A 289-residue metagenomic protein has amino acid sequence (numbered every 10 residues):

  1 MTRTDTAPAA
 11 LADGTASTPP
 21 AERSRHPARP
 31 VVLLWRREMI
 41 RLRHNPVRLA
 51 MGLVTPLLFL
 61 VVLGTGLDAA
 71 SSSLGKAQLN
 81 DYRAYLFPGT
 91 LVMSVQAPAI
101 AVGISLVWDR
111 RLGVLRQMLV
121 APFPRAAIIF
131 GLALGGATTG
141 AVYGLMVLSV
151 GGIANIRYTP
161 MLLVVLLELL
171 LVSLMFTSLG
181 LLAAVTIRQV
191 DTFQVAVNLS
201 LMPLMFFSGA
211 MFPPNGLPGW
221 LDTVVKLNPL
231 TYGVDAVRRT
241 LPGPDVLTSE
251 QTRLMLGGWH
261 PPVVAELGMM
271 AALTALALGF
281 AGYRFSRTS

Functional and structural regions predicted by a protein language model:
M1-T18: Short, non-transmembrane cytosolic segments of multipass membrane proteins
T2-D5, A28-L33, F212-L254, V264: Short hydrophobic, aromatic-rich alpha-helical segments embedded in or entering the lipid bilayer of multi-pass
R3-T4, P19-L33, R37-L112, G140 (+4 more regions): Transmembrane helix-boundary elements of multi-pass transport/secretion proteins, especially ABC-type permease modules
L33, R37-R41, G113-V120, R188 (+4 more regions): Short amphipathic alpha-helical coupling elements at transmembrane boundaries
P46-V47, A84, A126, D191 (+1 more regions): Residues that define the loop-to-transmembrane-helix transition and helix capping in multi-pass membrane transporters
V62-A70, Y158, A184-D235: Transmembrane helix segments
S105-G135: Helix-loop-helix units of permease transmembrane domains in multi-pass membrane transporters, especially ABC
R125-N198, L204, P262-A281: Alpha-helical transmembrane segments and their short interhelical loops
